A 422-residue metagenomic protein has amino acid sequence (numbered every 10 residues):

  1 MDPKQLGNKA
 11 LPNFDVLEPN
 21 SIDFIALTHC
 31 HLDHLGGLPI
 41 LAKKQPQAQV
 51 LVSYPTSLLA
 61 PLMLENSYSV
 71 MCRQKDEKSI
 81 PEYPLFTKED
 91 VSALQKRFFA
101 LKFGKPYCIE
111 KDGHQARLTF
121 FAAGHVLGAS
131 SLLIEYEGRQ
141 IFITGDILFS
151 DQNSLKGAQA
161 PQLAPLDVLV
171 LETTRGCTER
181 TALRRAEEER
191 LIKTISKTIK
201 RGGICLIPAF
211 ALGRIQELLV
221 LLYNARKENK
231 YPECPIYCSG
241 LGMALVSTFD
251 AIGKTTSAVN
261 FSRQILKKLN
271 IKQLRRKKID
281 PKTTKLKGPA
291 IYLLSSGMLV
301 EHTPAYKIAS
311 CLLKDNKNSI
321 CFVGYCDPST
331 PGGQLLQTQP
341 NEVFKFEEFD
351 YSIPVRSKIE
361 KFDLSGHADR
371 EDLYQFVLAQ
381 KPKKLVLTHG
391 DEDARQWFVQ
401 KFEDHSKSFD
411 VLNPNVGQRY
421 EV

Functional and structural regions predicted by a protein language model:
M1-A26, H31, L35, I40-E217 (+2 more regions): His/Asp/Glu-rich metal-coordinating catalytic cores of metallo-dependent phosphodiesterases/hydrolases acting on
M1-D2, D23, F142-T144, L148-S150 (+5 more regions): Acidic/glycine-enriched edge-of-secondary-structure segments
D23, D167, A290, N318 (+1 more regions): Conserved acidic residues
E135-E137, A158-Q162, A186, L221-E228 (+4 more regions): Short, solvent-exposed amphipathic alpha-helical segments in soluble enzyme and RNA/protein-processing domains
R184-E188, L269-D280, M298-E301, P340-F344 (+1 more regions): A general structural motif
I192-P331, T388: Hard-cation-handling environments
G240-S247, A251, I320-L335, P340-D363 (+1 more regions): Short, flexible loop segments at boundaries between secondary-structure elements
E360-Q380, K384-V422: Internal alpha/beta domain cores that form substrate/cofactor-binding pockets in large enzymes and binding proteins
